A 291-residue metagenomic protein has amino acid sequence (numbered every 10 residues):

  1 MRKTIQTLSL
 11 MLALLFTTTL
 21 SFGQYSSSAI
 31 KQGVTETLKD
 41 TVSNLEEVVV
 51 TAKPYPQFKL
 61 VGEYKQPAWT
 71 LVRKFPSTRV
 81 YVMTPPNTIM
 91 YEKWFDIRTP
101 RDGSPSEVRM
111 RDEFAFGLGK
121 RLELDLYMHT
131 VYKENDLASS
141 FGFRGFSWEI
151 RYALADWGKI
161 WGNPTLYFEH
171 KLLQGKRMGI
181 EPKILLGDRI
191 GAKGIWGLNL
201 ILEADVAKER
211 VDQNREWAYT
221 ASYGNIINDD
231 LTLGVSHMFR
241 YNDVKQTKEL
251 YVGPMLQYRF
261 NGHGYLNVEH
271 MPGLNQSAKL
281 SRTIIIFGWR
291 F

Functional and structural regions predicted by a protein language model:
M1-S9: Bacterial N-terminal signal peptides that target proteins for export
S9-T19: Bacterial N-terminal signal peptides
Y25-F291: Transmembrane beta-barrel domains of Gram-negative outer membranes and organellar outer membranes
